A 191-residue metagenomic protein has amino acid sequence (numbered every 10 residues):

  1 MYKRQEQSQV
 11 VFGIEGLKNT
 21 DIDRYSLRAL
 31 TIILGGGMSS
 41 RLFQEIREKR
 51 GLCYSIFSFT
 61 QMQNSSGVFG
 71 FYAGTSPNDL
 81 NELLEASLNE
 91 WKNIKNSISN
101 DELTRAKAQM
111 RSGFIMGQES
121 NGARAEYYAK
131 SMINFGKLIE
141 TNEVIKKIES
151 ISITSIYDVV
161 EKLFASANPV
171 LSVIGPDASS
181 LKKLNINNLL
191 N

Functional and structural regions predicted by a protein language model:
K3-K18, V173-N191: An aromatic/glycine/proline-enriched structural segment found at the starts of mature extracellular/organellar domains
K3-R41: His/Glu-based metal-binding/catalytic segments typifying zinc-dependent metallopeptidases
V11-L17, R47-N96, D101-S150, S166-G175: M16 family metallopeptidases and their MPP-like homologs
I22-D23, D79-E82, S179-K183: Short, conserved charged micro-motifs
R28, I156, L171: Short, conserved catalytic/metal-binding micro-motifs enriched in Asp/Glu and His
I151-L163: A short, acidic, amphipathic alpha-helical segment used as a generic capping/interface helix at domain edges
